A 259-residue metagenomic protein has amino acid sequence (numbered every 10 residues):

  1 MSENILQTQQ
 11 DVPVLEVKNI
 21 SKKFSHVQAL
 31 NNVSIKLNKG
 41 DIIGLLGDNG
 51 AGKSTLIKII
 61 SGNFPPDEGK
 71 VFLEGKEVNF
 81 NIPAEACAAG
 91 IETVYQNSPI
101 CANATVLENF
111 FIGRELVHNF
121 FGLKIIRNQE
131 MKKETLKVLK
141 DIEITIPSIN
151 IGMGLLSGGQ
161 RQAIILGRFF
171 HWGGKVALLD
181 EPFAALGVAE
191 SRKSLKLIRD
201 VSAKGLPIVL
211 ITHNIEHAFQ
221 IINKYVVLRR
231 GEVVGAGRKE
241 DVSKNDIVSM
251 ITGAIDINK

Functional and structural regions predicted by a protein language model:
S2-K259: Glycine-rich phosphate-binding loops of nucleotide-dependent enzymes
